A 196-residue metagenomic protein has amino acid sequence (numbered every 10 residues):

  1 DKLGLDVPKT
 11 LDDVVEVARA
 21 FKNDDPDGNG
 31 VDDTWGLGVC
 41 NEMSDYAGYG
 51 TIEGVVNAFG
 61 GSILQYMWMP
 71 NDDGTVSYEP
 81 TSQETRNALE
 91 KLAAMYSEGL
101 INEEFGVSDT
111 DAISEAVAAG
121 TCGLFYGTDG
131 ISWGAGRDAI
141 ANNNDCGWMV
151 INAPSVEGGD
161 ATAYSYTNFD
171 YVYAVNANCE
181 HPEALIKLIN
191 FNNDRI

Functional and structural regions predicted by a protein language model:
D1-I196: Extracytoplasmic/secretory soluble proteins
